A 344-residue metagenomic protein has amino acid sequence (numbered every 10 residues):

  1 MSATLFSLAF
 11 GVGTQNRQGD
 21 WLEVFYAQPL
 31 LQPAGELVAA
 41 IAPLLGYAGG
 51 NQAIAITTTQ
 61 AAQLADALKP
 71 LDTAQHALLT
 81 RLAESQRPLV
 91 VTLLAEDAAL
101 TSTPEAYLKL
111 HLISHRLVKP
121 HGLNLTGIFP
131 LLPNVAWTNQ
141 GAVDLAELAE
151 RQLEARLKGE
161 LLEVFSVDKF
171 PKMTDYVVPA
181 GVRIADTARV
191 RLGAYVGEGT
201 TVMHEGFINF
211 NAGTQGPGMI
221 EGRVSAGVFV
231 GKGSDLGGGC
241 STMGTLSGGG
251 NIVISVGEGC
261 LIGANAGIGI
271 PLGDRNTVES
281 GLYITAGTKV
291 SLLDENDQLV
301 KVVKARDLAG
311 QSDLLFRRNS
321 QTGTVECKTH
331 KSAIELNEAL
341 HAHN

Functional and structural regions predicted by a protein language model:
M1-D175, R306-N344: Terminal amphipathic alpha-helical/low-complexity segments used for targeting or macromolecular assembly
A106-K109, A180, I252, D274: General structural feature for long, well-ordered alpha-helical segments within catalytic domains of soluble enzymes
Q152-H204, I208-N209, G213-Q215: Glycine-rich adenosyl-nucleotide cofactor-binding module
S225, V230-K232, L236-N344: Glycine-rich hexapeptide-repeat left-handed beta-helix
